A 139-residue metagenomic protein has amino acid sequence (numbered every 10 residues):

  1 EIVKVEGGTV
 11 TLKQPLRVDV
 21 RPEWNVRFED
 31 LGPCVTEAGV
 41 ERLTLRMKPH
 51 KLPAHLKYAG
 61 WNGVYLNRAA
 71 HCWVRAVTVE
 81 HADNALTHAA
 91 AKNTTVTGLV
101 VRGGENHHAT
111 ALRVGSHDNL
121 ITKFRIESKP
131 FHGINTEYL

Functional and structural regions predicted by a protein language model:
E1-K57, W61, R68: Small/polar beta-strand repeat architecture
E6-G7, D83, A91, S116: Residue-level signal for tight coil/turn positions that link beta-strands
G39-V40, C72-R75, T94-G98, N119-F124: All-beta strand scaffolds that present successive hydrophobic residues in beta-strands
P49-H55, N62, A82-A89, E105-L112 (+1 more regions): Short glycine/acidic-rich loop motifs that flank beta-strands on beta-rich extracellular proteins
V64-Y65, A76-T78, N93: Leucine-rich repeat
